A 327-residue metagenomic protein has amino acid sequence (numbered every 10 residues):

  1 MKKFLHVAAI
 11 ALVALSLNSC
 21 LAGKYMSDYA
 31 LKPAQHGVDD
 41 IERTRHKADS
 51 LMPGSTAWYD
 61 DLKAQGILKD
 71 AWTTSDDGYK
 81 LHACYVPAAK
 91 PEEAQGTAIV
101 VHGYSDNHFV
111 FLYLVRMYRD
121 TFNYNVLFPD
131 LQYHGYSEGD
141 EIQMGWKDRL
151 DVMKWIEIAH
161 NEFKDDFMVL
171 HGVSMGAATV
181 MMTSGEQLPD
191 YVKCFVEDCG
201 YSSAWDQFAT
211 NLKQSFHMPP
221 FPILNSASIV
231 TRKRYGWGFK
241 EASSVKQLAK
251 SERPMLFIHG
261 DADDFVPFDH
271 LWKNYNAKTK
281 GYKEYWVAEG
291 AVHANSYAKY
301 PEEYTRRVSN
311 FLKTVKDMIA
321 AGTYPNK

Functional and structural regions predicted by a protein language model:
S19-T73: An N-terminal hydrophobic leader/cap segment in hydrolases
Y104-Y118: The serine-hydrolase catalytic nucleophile loop
L114, S244, R253, P267-N276: Short alpha-helix in the alpha/beta-hydrolase fold that links the catalytic acid
V115-E138: Conserved alpha/beta-hydrolase
I142-F163: Alpha/beta-hydrolase active-site loop
M182-W237: Hydrolase active-site cap/lid region
K250-E252, F257-H259, D263: Short beta-strand/loop motif that positions the catalytic acidic residue of the alpha/beta-hydrolase fold
N276-A294, P301: Catalytic histidine neighborhood in serine/cysteine hydrolases with alpha/beta-hydrolase-type architecture
